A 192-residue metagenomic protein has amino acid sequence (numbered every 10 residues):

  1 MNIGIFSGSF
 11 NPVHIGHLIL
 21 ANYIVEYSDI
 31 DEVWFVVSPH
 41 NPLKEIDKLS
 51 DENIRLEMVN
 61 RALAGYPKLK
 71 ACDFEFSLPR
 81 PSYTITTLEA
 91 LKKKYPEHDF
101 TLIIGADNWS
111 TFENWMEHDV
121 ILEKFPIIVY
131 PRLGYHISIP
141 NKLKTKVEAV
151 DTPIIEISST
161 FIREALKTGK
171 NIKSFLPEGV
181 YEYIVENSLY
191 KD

Functional and structural regions predicted by a protein language model:
M1-D192: Nucleotidyltransferase catalytic core that binds NTPs
